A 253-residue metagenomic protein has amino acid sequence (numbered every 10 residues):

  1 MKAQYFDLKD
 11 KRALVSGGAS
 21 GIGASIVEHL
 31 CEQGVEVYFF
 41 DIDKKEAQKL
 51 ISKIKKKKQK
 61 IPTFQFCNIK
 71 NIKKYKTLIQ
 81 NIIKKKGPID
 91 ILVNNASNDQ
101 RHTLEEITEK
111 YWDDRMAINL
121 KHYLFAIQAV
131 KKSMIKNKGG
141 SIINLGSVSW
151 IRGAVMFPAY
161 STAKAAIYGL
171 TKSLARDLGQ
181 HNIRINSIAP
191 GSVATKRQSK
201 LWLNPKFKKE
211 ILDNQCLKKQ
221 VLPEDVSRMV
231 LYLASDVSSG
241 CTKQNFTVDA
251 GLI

Functional and structural regions predicted by a protein language model:
K2-D7, R152, L231, T242-I253: Short C-terminal tail/terminal secondary-structure segment of NAD(P)H-dependent dehydrogenase/reductase domains
Y5-Y38: Canonical Rossmann dinucleotide-binding motif of NAD(H)/NADP(H)-dependent dehydrogenases/reductases, specifically
T103-L104, T108-M116, I211: Substrate-binding pocket helix/loop in short-chain dehydrogenase/reductase
I127, A163, T171: Active-site helix of classical SDR
I127, G139, Q220-V248: C-terminal substrate-recognition "lid" of short-chain dehydrogenase/reductases
K132, R176-Q180, S239: Alpha-helical segment proximal to the catalytic Tyr-Lys
S147: Residue(s) in the substrate-gating loop at a strand-loop-helix junction that position the organic substrate next
